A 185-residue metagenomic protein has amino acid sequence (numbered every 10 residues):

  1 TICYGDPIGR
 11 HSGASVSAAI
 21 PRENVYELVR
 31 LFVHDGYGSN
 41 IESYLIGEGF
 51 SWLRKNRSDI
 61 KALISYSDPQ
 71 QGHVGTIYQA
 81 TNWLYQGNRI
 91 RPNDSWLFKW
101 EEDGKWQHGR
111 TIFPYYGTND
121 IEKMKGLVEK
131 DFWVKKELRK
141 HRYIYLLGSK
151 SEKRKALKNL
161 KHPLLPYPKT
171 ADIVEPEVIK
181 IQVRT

Functional and structural regions predicted by a protein language model:
T1: Short glycine-/small-residue motifs
G5-F132, Y145: Acyl-donor binding region in acyl/amide transferases
K123-H162: Long, intrinsically disordered, low-complexity Ser/Thr/Pro-rich regulatory/activation regions of nuclear proteins
L157-T185: Short, cationic low-complexity segments
